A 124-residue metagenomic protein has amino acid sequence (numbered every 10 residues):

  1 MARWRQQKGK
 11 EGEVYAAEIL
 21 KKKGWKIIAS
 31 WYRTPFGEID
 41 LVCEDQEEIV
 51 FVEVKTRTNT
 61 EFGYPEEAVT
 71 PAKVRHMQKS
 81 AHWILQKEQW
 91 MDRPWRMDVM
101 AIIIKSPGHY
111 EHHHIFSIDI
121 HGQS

Functional and structural regions predicted by a protein language model:
M1, R57-T60, I115: Short glycine/proline- and charge-enriched loop/turn segments that cap or connect secondary-structure elements
M1-S30: Acidic-basic catalytic patches of nuclease active cores, encompassing PD-(D/E)XK and other metal-cofactor nuclease
L20, L41-T60, M77: Conserved catalytic cores of phosphodiester-cleaving nucleases, focusing on short active-site segments
T34-G37, G108: Short acidic/glycine-enriched loop/turn segments that link adjacent beta-strands
G37, E48-V50, R96-D98: Protein kinase-like catalytic core scaffold
T58-S80, K87: Mg2+/Mn2+-dependent nuclease catalytic core
K87-S124: Domain-level recognition of nuclease-like catalytic cores that cleave nucleotide substrates
